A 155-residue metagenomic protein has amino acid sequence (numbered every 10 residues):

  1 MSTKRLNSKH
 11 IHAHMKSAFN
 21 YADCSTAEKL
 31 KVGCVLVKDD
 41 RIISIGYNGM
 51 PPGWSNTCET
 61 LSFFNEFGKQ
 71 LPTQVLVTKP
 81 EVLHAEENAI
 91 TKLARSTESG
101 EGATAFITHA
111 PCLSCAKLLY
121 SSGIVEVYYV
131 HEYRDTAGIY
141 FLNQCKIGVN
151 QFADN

Functional and structural regions predicted by a protein language model:
M1-N155: Zinc-dependent deaminase catalytic domain
